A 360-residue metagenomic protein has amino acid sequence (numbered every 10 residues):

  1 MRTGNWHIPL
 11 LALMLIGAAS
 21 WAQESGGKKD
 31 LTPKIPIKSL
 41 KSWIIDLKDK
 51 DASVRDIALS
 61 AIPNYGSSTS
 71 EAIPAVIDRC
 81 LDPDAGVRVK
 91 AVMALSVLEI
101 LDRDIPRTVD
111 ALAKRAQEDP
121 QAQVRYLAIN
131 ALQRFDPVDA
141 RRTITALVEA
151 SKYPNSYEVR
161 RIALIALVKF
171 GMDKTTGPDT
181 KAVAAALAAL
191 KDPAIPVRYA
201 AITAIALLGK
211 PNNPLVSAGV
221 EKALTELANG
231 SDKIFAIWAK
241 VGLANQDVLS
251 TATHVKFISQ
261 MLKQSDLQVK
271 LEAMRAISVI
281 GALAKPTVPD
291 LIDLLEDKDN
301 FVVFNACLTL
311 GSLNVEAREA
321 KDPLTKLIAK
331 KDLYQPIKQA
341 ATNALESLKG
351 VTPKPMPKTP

Functional and structural regions predicted by a protein language model:
M1, M14, K34-P36, S231: Intrinsically disordered, low-complexity regions enriched in Ser/Pro/Gly/Gln/His and often acidic
M1-P9: Bacterial N-terminal signal peptides that target proteins for export
P9-A18: Bacterial N-terminal signal peptides
S20-A22: Juxtamembrane cytosolic interface motif at the C-terminal end of transmembrane helices
E24-I37, S53-S68, D78, G86-R103 (+7 more regions): Structural detector for internal amphipathic alpha-helices that build alpha-solenoid repeat scaffolds
P33-I45, S67-C80, D102-A116, V138-S151 (+6 more regions): Amphipathic alpha-helical scaffolding segments comprising HEAT/armadillo-like alpha-solenoid repeats
L47-S53, C80-G86, Q117-Q123, K152-E158 (+5 more regions): Short coil turns that connect the paired helices of HEAT/ARM alpha-solenoid repeats
